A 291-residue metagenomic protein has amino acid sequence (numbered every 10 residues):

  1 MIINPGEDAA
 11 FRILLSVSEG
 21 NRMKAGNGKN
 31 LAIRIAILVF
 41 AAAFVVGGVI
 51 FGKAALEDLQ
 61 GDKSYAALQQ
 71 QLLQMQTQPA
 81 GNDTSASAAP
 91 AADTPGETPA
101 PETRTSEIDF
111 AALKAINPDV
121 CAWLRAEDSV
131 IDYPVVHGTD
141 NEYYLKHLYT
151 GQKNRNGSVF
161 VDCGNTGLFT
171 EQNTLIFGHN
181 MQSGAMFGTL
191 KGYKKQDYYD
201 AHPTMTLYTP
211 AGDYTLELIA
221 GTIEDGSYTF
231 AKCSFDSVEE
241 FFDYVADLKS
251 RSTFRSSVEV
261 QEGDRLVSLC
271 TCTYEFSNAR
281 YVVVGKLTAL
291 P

Functional and structural regions predicted by a protein language model:
P5-L15: N-terminal amphipathic/hydrophobic targeting modules at extreme N-termini, encompassing cleavable Sec/SRP-type signal
F11, S18, A89-A92: N-terminal non-cleavable signal-anchor helices
S16-M23: Solvent-exposed loop/turn and edge beta-strand elements of beta-rich ligand-binding domains
K24-A41: N-terminal Sec-pathway targeting helices
F44-P291: Solvent-exposed, non-transmembrane regions of membrane-associated and secreted proteins
